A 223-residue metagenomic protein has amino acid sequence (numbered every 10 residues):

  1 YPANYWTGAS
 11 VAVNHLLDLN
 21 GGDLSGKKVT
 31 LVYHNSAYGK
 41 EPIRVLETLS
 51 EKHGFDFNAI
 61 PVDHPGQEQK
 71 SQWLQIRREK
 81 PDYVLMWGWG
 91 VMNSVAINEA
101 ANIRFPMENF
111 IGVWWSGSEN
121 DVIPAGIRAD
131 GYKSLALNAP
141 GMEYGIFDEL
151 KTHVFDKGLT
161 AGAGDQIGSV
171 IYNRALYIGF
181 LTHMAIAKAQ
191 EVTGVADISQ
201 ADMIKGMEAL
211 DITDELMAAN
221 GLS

Functional and structural regions predicted by a protein language model:
Y1, V84, G179-K188: Alpha-helical scaffold elements that line and support the substrate/ligand-binding pocket of soluble hydrolases
Y1-I103, G141-D148: Extracellular/periplasmic Venus flytrap/periplasmic-binding protein
P2, A100-G179: Extracellular/periplasmic periplasmic-binding protein-like sensory domains
S10, S94, N173-M184, A201: A structural signal for well-ordered alpha-helical segments within the folded catalytic domains of diverse enzymes
S25-L31, P81, K133, A161-G168 (+1 more regions): Flexible glycine/proline-enriched surface loops and loop-helix/loop-strand junctions
L46-T48, A59-P61, V170-A175, T182-A185: Charge-patterned, long linear interaction tracts outside catalytic cores
L159-Y172, H183-S223: Segments of small-molecule ligand-sensing domains
